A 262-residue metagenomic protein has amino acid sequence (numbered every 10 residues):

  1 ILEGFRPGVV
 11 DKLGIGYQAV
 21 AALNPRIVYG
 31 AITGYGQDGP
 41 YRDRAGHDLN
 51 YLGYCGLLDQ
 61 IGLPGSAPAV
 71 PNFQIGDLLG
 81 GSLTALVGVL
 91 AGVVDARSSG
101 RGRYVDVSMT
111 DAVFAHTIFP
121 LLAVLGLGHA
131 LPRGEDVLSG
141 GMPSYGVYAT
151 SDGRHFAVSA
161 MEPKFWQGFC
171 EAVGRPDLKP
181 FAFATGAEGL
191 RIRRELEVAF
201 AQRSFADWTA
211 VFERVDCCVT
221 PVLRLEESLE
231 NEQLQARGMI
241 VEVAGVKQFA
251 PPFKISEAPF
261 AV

Functional and structural regions predicted by a protein language model:
I1, G39-R42, A187: Conserved N-terminal glycine/acidic-rich loop preference
I1, R26, C218: Residue-level detector of anion-binding/catalytic polar loops
I1-D11: Rossmann-like NAD(P)-binding element
K12-A160: Active-site-adjacent "lid/gating" segments in soluble enzymes
V124-E135, N231-V243: Short, surface-exposed loop/helix-turn segments at secondary-structure junctions that function as lids/hinges flanking
S144-V215, V219: Aromatic-enriched alpha-helical interface/lid elements that frame and gate functional surfaces
P180, V243-V262: Flexible, small-/acidic-enriched active-site or ligand-binding loops
E213-L234: Conserved PLP cofactor-binding pocket of PLP-dependent enzymes
